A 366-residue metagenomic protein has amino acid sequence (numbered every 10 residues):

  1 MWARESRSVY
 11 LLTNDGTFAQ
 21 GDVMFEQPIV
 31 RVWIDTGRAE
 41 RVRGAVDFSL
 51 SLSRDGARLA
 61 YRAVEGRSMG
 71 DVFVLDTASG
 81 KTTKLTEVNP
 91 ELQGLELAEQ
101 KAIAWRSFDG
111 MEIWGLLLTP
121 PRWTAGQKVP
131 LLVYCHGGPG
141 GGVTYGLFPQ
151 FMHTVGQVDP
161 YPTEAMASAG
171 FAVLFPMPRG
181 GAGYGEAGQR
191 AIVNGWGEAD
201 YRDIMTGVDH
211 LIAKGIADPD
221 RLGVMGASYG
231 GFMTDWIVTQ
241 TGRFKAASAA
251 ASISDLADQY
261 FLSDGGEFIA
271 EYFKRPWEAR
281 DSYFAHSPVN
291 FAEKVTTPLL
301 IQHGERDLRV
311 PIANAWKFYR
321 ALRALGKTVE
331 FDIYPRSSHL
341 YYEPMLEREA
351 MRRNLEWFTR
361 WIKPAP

Functional and structural regions predicted by a protein language model:
M1, R7, L12-I29, G44 (+2 more regions): A flexible loop/linker signature enriched in serine peptidases of the S9 family
M1-S8, L50-R58, G66, S107: Blade-terminus and WD-like Trp-Asp/Gly-His loop motifs, strongest in beta-propeller folds
W33-G37, T77-G80: Short loop/turn segments that connect beta-strands within beta-propeller blades
G37-R43, K84: A short beta-strand motif characteristic of beta-propeller blades
G44-L50, V88-Q93: Short coil/turn segments at the loop-to-beta-strand junctions that recur within blades of beta-propeller repeat folds
K84-Q127: N-terminal cap/lid segment of alpha/beta-hydrolase-fold proteins
T119, Q127-G138: Short beta-strand element of the alpha/beta-hydrolase
Y134, F151-P366: Active-site-proximal cap/loop segments of hydrolase catalytic domains
